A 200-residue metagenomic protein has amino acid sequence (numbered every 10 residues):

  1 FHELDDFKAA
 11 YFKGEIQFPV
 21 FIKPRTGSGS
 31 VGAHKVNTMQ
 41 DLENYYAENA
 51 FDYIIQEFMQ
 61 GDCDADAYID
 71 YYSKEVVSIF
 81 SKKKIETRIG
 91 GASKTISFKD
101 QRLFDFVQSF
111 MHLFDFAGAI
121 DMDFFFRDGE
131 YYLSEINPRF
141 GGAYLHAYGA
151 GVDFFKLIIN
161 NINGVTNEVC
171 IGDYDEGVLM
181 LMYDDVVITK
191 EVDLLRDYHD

Functional and structural regions predicted by a protein language model:
F1-G32: A conserved helix-loop-beta module that forms one wall/lid of the active-site cleft in ATP-utilizing catalytic domains
E3-D6, R25-T26, T38, Q60 (+2 more regions): Residues that form or immediately flank small-molecule/cofactor binding pockets and catalytic motifs
D5-Q17, Q40, G129-E130, G164-I171: Short, glycine- and charge-enriched coil/turn segments that flank and shape catalytic ligand pockets
Q17-P19, D62-D66, A119-D121: Broad gene-expression machinery/nucleic-acid interaction feature
P19-F21, D52-I55, I120-D121, V169: A short linear hydrophobic-aromatic micro-motif
T26-S28, E86-R88, R139-G142: A short, flexible beta-alpha/helix-coil linker loop
A33-D115, F125-F126, E130-Y132: Phosphate-binding site of ATP-dependent enzymes
K99-D200: ATP-dependent carboxylate activation and anion-phosphoryl transfer catalytic cores that bind Mg-ATP to form
